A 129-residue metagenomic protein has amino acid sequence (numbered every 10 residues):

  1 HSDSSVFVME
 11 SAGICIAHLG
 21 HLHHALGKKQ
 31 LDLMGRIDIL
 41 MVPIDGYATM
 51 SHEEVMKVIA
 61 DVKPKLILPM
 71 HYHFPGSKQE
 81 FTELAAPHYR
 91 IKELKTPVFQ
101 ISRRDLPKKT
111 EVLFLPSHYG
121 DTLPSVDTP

Functional and structural regions predicted by a protein language model:
H1-V62, T122: Active-site-proximal loop/helix segments of hydrolase catalytic cores
L66-P129: Binuclear metal-ion centers of metallo-dependent hydrolases, dominated by the metallo-beta-lactamase
